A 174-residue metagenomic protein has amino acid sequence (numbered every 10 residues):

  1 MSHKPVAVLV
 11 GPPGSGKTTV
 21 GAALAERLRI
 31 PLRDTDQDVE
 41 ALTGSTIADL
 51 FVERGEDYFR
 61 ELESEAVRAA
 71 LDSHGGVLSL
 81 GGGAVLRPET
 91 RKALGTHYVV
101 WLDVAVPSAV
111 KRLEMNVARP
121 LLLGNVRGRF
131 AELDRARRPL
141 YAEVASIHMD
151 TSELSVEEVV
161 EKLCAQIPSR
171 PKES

Functional and structural regions predicted by a protein language model:
M1-H3, A23, R27, G95 (+2 more regions): NTP-dependent small-molecule kinase module
L9: Hydrophobic anchor at the beta1->P-loop junction of P-loop NTPases
P12: P-loop (Walker A) phosphate-binding loop of NTP-binding proteins
K17: Conserved lysine of the Walker
V20: Hydrophobic positions on the alpha1 helix immediately C-terminal to the Walker A/P-loop
D34-A93, A118, R127, A131: ATP-dependent small-molecule kinase phosphotransfer cores that center on conserved nucleotide phosphate-binding segments
G82-V85, A105-P107, L154: Short glycine-rich anion-binding loops that position phosphate/pyrophosphate groups of nucleotides and phosphorylated
T96-P139: A glycine- and Lys/Arg-enriched "phosphate-lid" helix/loop adjacent to the NTP-binding pocket of small-molecule kinases
